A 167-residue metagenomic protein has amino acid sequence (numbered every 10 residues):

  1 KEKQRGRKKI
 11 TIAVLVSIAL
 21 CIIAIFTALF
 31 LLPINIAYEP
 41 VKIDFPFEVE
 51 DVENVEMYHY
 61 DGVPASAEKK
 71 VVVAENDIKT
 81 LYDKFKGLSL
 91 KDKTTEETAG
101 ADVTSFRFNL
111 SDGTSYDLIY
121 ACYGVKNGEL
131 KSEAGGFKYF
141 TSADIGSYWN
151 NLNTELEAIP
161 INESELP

Functional and structural regions predicted by a protein language model:
K3-P167: Function-determining sites in protein domains
